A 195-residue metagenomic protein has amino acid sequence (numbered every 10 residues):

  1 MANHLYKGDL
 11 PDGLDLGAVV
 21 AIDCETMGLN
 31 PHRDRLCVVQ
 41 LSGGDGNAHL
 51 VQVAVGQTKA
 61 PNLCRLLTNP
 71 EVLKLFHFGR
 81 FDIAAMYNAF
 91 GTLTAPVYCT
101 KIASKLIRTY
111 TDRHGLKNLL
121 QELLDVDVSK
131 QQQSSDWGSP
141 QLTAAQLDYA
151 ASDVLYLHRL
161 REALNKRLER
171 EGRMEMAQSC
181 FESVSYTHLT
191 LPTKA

Functional and structural regions predicted by a protein language model:
M1-V20, C24: N-terminal accessory regions of nucleic-acid-interacting proteins
C24-H32: Short acidic, Gly/Ser-rich segments with clustered Asp/Glu that frequently serve as metal-coordination loops in enzyme
T26, I102, T193: Short, glycine/acidic-enriched loop or turn micro-motifs at the edges of active sites
Q40-H158, N165, V184: Active-site-proximal helix-loop-helix substrate-binding element of RNase H-like nuclease domains
A163-R167, E171: Inter-helical turn/loop segments and adjacent helix faces that build the functional surface of alpha-helical bundle
E175-A177: Conserved C-terminal helix/linker of AAA+ ATPases
S179-Y186: Core structural elements
T187-T193: Conserved small/polar residues in nucleotide/adenosyl-binding loops
